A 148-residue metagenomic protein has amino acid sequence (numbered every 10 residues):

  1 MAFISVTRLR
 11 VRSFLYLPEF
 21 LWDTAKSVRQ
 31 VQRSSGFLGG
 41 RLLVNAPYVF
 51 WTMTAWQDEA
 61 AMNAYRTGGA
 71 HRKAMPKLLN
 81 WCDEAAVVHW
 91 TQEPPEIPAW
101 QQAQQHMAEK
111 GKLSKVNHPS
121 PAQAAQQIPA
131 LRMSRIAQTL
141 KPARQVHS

Functional and structural regions predicted by a protein language model:
M1-V49, N63-A64, D83-S148: Short S/T/G/P-rich N-terminal loop/turn motif that feeds into the first structured element of a domain
M53: Ligand-binding pocket scaffold of soluble enzyme catalytic domains
E59-V87: An amphipathic, aromatic/His-enriched active-site/gating alpha helix that lines ligand/cofactor pockets
